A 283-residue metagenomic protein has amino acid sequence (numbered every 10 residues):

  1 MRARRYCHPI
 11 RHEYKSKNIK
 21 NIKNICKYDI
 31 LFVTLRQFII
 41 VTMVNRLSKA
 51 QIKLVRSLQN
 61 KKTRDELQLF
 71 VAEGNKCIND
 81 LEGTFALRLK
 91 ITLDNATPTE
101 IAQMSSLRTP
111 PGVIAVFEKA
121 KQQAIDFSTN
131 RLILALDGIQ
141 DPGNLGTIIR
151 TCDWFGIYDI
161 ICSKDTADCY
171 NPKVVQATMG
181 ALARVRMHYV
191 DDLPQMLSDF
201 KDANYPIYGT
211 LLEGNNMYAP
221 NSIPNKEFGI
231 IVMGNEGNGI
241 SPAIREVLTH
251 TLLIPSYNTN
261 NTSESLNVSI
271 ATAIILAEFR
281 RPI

Functional and structural regions predicted by a protein language model:
N18-N24: Polybasic, lysine-rich low-complexity intrinsically disordered segments
T34-Q37, V41-I91, T166-A167: Boundary-proximal intrinsically disordered activation/regulatory segments immediately upstream of a helical core
A96-E118: Glycine/small-residue-rich loop that forms an oxyanion/phosphate-binding "nest" at active or ligand-binding sites
A115, W154, C169, Q176-A181 (+1 more regions): Structured adenosyl-cofactor binding patch, chiefly the S-adenosyl-L-methionine
F127-G214: RNA substrate-binding interface of SAM-dependent RNA methyltransferases
G209-T262: Active-site/ligand-binding-proximal alpha/beta "capping" segment
